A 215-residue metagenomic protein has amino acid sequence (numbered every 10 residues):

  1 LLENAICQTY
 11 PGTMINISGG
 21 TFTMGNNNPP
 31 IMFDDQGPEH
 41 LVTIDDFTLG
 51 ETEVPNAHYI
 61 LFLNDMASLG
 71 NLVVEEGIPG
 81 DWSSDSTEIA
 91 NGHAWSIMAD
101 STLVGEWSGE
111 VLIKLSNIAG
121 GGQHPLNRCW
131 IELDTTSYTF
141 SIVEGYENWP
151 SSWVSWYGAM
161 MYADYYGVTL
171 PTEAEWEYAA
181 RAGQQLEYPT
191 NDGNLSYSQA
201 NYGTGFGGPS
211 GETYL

Functional and structural regions predicted by a protein language model:
L1-C7: Primarily marks secretory-pathway-exposed extracellular/lumenal segments that are disulfide- and glycosylation-prone
N4, I44, S141-E144: Generic, low-specificity signal for short hydrophobic/alpha-helical stretches with a mild N-terminal bias, encompassing
Y10-E132, W153-G158: A short glycine-rich, aromatic-capped structural motif
I17, T23, N27-N28, A119-Q123 (+1 more regions): Functional-site microenvironments in short loops/helix caps that host divalent-cation chemistry
